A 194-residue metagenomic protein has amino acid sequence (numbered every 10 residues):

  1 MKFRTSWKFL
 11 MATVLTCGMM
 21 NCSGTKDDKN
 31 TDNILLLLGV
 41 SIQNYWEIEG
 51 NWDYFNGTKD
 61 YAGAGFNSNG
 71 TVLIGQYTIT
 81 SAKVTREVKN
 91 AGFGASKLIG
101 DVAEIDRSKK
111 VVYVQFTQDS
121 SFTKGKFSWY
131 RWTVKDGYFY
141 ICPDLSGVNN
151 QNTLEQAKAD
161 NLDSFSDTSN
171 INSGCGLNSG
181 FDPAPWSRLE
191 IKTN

Functional and structural regions predicted by a protein language model:
M1-L10: Bacterial N-terminal signal peptides that target proteins for export
F3, C17-E47: Bacterial Sec-dependent N-terminal signal peptides
L10-G18: Bacterial N-terminal signal peptides
F55-D136, Y140, L145: N-terminal glycine/threonine-rich, aromatic-flanked beta-hairpin/loop signature
Q151-N194: Edge beta-strand at a domain terminus
